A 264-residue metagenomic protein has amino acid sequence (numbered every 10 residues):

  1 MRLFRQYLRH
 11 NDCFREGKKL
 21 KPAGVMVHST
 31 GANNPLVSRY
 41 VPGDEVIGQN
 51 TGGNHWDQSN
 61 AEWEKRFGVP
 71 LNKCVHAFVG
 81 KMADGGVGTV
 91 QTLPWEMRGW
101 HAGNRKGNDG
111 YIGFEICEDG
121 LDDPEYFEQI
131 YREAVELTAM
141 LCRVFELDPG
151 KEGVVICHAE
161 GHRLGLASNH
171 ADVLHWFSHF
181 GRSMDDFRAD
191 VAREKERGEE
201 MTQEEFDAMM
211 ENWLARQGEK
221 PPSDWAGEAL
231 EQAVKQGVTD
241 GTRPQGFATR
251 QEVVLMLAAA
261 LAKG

Functional and structural regions predicted by a protein language model:
M1-N108, V173-L174, S178-F180: N-terminal catalytic cores of peptidoglycan-degrading enzymes
M1-Y7, F14-K19, V25, G120-E205: Basic/polar, cationic surfaces and motifs that engage anionic cell-wall and phosphate/carboxylate ligands
L20, P70, G107, D123-Y131 (+5 more regions): Solvent-exposed, acidic/flexible segments
T30-G31, R105-L121, E160: Cell-envelope and extracellular/periplasmic
G80-D84, I116, Q232-K235, A259: Glycine-rich, acidic and aromatic/proline-enriched surface loops and short helix-turn segments that act as binding
P94, A139-L147, A192, E196 (+2 more regions): Sec-exported extracytoplasmic/periplasmic mature domains
E199-G264: Short, solvent-exposed alpha-helical surface patches in non-cytosolic proteins
